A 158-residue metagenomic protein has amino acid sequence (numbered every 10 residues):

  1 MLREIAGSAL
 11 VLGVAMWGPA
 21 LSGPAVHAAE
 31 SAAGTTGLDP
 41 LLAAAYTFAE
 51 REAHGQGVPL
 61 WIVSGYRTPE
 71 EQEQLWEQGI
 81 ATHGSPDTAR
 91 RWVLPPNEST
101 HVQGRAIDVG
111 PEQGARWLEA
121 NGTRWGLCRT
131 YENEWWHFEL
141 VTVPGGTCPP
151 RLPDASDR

Functional and structural regions predicted by a protein language model:
M1-P24, A28: Secretory targeting and sorting signals
L21-R158: Cell-envelope/glycan interface and biosynthesis
